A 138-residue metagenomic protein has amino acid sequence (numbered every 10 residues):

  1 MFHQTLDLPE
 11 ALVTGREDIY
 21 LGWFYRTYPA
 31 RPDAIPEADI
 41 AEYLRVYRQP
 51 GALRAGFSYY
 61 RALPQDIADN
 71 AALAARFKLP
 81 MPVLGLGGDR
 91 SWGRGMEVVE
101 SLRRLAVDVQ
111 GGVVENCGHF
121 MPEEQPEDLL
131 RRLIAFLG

Functional and structural regions predicted by a protein language model:
M1-V114, P122, R131-F136: Flexible "cap/lid" subdomain of the alpha/beta-hydrolase fold that forms the substrate-access gate
H119: Histidine-centered divalent metal-coordination motifs
